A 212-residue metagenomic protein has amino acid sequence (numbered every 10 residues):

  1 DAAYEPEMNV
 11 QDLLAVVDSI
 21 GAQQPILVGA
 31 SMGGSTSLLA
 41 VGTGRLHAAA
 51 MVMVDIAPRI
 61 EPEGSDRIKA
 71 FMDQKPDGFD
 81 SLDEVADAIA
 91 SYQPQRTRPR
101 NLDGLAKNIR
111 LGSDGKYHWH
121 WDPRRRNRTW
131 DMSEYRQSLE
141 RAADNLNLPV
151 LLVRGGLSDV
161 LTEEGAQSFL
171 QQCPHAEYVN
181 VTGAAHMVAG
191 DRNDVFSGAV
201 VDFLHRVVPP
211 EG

Functional and structural regions predicted by a protein language model:
D1-A3, E63-G64, E163-E164: Conserved catalytic-core motifs of eukaryotic protein kinase domains, centered on the activation segment
D1-V28, G198: Active-site loop/oxyanion-hole signature of alpha/beta-hydrolase fold enzymes
S19-P62: Conserved hydrolase catalytic core segment
I20-Q23, F203, V207: Glycine-rich phosphate-binding loop signature in dinucleotide/nucleotide-binding domains
H47-A49, C173-A176, A184: Core-facing hydrophobic residues within beta-strands of well-ordered domains
P58-W121: Helix-rich cap/lid subdomain of alpha/beta-hydrolase
L111-Q171, E177-N180: Conserved serine/cysteine hydrolase catalytic core
V181-S197: Catalytic histidine-centered segment of alpha/beta-hydrolase-like enzymes
